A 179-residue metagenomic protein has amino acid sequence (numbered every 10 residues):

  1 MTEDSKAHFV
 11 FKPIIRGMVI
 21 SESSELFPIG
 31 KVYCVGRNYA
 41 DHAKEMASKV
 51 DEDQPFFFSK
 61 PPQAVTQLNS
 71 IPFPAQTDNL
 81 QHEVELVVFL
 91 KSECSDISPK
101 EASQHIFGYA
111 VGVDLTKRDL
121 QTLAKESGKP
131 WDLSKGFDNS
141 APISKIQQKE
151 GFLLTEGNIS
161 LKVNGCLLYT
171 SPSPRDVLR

Functional and structural regions predicted by a protein language model:
M1-T2, P174: Intrinsically disordered, low-complexity regulatory regions of eukaryotic regulatory proteins
T2-C34: Short, low-complexity N-terminal leaders and the immediately following helix N-cap/first helix
L26-C34, N38-L168: Glycine-enriched loop-and-adjacent helix/strand subsegments that border the catalytic/binding cleft of enzyme cores
Y169-L178: Conserved small/polar residues in nucleotide/adenosyl-binding loops
